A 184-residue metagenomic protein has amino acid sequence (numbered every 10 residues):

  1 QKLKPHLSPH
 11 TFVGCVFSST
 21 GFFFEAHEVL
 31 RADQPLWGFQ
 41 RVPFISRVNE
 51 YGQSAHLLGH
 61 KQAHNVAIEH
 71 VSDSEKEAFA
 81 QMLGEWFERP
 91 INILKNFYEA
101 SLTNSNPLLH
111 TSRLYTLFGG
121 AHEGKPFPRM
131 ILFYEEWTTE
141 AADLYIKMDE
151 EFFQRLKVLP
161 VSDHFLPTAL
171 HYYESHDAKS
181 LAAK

Functional and structural regions predicted by a protein language model:
K2-Y51: Rossmann-like NAD(P)(H) cofactor-binding subdomain of soluble oxidoreductases
S8, R31, G84-R89, E150 (+1 more regions): Generic secondary-structure signature for well-ordered alpha-helical cores
P9, A32, H60-Q62, K184: Residue-level preference for short coil/turn positions at secondary-structure junctions
F23, H27, A80, I146-F153: Predominant activation on well-ordered alpha-helical scaffold segments within soluble catalytic domains
D33-Q40, L102-H110, H171-S180: Short, mixed-charge, low-aromatic patches
L36, F87-K95, P160-A169: Short, surface-exposed acidic
P43, N49-M148: Substrate/ligand-engaging "lid" and interaction regions
A141, M148-K184: Small-residue-rich helix-loop
